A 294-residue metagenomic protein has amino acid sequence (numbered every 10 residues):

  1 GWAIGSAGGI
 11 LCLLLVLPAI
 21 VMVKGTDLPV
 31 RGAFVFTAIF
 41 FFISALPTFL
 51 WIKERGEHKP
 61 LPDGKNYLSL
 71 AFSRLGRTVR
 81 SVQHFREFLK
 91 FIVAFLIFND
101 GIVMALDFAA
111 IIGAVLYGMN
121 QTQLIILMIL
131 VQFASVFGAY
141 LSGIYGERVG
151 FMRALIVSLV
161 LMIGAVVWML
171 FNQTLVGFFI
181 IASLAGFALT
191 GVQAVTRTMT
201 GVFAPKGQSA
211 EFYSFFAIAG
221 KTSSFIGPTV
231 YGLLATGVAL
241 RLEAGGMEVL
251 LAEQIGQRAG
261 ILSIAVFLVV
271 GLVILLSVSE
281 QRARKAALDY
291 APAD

Functional and structural regions predicted by a protein language model:
G1-A19, A219-P228: Glycine-rich segments within core transmembrane alpha-helices of 12-TM secondary carriers
L17-I39, L233-L268: A membrane-interface helix-boundary motif in multi-pass transporters
F40-W51, I261-D294: Multi-pass alpha-helical transporter architecture, strongest for 12-TM Major Facilitator/SLC carriers used
K53-I92, D294: Juxtamembrane intracellular "pre-TM" segments in multi-pass secondary transporters
D107-Q123: Short amphipathic helix-loop junctions that connect adjacent transmembrane helices in Major Facilitator Superfamily/SLC
F137-F151, A235: Helix-to-loop junctions at the C-terminal end of transmembrane segments in multipass secondary transporters
R153-W168: Structural signature of the two symmetry-related core transmembrane helices
L170-I181: Helix-loop junctions at membrane interfaces in 12-TM secondary transporters
